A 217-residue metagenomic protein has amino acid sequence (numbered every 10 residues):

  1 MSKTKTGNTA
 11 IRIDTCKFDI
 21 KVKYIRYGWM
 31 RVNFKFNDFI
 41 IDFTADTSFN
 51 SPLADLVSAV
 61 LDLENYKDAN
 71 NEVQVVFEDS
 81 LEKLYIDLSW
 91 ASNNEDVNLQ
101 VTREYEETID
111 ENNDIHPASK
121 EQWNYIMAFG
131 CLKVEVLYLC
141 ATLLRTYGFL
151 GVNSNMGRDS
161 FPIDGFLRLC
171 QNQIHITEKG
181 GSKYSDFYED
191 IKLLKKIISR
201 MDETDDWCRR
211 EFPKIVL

Functional and structural regions predicted by a protein language model:
M1-D14, E107-D114, V136: Polar low-complexity intrinsically disordered regions
S2-D68: N-terminal "first-domain core" detector
T9-I13, F18-I20, I41, N71-V75 (+7 more regions): Hydrophobic transmembrane signal anchors and adjacent membrane-proximal interface regions, especially in viral
D38-T108: Compact, well-ordered interaction domains used in eukaryotic information-processing assemblies
A91-L217: Long protein-protein interaction modules used by eukaryotic assembly/scaffold proteins
